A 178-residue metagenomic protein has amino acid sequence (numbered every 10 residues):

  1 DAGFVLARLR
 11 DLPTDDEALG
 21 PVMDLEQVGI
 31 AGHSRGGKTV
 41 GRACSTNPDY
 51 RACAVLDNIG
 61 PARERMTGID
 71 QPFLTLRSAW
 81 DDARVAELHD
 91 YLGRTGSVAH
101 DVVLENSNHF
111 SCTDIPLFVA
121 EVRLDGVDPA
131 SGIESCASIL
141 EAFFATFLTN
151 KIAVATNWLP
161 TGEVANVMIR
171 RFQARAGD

Functional and structural regions predicted by a protein language model:
D1-L25: Alpha/beta-hydrolase active-site loop
A2, V28, D101, F144: Divalent metal-coordination and catalytic microenvironments
A7-T14, S45, A145-T149: Sec-exported extracytoplasmic/periplasmic mature domains
E17, Q27-G29, A52-A54: Residue in the alpha/beta-hydrolase core beta-strand immediately N-terminal to the catalytic nucleophile
A31-G36, V40: Gly/Ala-rich beta-loop-alpha elbow adjacent to hydrolase catalytic centers
R42-R51: Conserved hydrolase catalytic core segment
R51-C112: The feature captures the conserved acid-bearing segment of alpha/beta-hydrolase catalytic domains
N106-N108, I115-D178: Alpha/beta-hydrolase-fold serine-hydrolase catalytic core, especially in secreted/extracellular enzymes
